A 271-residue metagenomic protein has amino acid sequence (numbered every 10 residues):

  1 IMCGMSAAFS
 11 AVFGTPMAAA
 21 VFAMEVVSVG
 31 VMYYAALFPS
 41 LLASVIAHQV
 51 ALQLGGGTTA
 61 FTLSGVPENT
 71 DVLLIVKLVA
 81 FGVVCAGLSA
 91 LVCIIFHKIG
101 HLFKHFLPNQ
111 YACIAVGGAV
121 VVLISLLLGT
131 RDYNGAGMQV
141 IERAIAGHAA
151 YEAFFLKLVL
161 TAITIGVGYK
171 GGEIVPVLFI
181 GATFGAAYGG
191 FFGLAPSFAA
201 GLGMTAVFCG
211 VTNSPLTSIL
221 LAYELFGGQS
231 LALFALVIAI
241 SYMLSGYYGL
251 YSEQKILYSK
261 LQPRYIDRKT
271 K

Functional and structural regions predicted by a protein language model:
I1-K271: Alpha-helical transmembrane segments and immediately membrane-proximal extracytoplasmic
